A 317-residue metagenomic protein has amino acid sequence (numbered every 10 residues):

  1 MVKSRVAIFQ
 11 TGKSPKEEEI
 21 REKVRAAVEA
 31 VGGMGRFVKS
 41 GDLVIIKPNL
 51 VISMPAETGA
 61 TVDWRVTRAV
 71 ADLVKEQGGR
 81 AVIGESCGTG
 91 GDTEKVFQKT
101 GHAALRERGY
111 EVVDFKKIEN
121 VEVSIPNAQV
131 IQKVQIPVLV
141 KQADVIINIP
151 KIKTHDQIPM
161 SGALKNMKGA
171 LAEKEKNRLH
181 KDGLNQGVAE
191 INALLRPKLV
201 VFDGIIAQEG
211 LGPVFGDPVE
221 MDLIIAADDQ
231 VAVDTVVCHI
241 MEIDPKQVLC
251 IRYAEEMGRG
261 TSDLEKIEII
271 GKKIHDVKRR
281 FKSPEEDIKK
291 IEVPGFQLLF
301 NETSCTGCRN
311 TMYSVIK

Functional and structural regions predicted by a protein language model:
M1-K317: N-terminal and secondary-structure boundary signal
